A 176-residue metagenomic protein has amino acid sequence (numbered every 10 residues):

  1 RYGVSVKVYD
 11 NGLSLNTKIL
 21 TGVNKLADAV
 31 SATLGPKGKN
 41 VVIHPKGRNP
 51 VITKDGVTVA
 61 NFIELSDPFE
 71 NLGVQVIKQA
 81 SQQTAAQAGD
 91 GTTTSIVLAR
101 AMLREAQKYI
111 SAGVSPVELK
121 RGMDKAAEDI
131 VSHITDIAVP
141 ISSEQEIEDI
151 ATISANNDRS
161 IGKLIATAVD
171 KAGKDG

Functional and structural regions predicted by a protein language model:
R1-G176: N-terminal glycine-/lysine-enriched basic segments
